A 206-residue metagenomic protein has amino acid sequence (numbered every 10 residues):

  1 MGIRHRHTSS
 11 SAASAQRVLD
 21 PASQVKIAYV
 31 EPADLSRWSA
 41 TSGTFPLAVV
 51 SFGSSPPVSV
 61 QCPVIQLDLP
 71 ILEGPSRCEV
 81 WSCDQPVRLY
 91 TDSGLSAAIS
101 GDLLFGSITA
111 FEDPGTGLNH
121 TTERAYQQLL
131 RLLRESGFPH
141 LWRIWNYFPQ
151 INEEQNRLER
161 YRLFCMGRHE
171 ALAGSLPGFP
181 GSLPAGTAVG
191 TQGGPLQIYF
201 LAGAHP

Functional and structural regions predicted by a protein language model:
G2-P206: Short, polar/acidic, helix-capping and beta-turn segments at strand->helix junctions that line the mouths
